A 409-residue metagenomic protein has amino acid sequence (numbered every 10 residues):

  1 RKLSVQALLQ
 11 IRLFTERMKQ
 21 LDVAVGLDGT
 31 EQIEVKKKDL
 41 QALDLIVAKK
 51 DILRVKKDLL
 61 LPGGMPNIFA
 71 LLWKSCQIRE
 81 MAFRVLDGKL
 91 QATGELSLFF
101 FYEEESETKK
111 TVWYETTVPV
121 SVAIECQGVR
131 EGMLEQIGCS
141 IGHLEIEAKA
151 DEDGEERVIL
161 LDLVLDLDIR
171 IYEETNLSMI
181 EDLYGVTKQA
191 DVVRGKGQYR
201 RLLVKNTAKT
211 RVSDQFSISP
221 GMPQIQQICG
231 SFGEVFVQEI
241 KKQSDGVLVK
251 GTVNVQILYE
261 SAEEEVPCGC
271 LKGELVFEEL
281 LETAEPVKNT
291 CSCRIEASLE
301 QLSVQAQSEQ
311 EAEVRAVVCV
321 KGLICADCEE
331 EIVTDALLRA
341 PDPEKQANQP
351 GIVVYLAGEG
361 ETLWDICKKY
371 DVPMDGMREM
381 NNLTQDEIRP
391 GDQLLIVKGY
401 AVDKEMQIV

Functional and structural regions predicted by a protein language model:
R1-A347: Interfacial loop/beta elements and low-complexity acidic/Ser/Thr-rich segments of macromolecular assembly/processing
P341-E379, T384-V409: Primarily a LysM-type cell-wall glycan-binding module
